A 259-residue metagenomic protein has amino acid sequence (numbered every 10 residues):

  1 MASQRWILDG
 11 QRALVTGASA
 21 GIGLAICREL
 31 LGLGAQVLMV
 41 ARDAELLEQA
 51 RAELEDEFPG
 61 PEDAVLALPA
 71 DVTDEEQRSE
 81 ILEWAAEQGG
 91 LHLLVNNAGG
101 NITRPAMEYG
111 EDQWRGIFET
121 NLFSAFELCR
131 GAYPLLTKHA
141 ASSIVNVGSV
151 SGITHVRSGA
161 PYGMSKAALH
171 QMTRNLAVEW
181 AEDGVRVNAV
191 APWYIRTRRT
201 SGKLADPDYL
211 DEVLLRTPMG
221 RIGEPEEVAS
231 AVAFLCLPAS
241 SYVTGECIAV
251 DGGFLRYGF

Functional and structural regions predicted by a protein language model:
A2-R5, T154, A233, T244-F259: Short C-terminal tail/terminal secondary-structure segment of NAD(P)H-dependent dehydrogenase/reductase domains
R12, S19-G21: Conserved glycine-rich cofactor-binding loop
V95, A181, R186, V243-G245: Short, small/polar-rich loop/turn modules that mediate ligand/substrate recognition or access, typified
P105-A106, G110-F118, V213: Substrate-binding pocket helix/loop in short-chain dehydrogenase/reductase
C129, S165, T173: Active-site helix of classical SDR
P134, V178-E182, S241: Alpha-helical segment proximal to the catalytic Tyr-Lys
S149: Residue(s) in the substrate-gating loop at a strand-loop-helix junction that position the organic substrate next
